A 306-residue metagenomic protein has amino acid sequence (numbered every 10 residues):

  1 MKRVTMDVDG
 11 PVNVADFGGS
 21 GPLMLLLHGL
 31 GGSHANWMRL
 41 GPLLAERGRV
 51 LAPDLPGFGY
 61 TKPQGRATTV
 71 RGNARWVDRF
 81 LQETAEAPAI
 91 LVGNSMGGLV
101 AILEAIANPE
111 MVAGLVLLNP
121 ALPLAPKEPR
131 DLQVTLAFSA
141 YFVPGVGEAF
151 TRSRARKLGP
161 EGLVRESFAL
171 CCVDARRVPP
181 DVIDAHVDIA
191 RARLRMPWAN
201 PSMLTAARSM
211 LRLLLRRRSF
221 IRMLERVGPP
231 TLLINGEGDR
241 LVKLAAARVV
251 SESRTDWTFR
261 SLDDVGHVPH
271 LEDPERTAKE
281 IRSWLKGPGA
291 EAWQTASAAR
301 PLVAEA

Functional and structural regions predicted by a protein language model:
M1-L26, A45-R49, A67, A74-P88 (+3 more regions): Alpha/beta-hydrolase fold catalytic core
G10, M38, A52-M96, I106-A107 (+2 more regions): Active-site loop/oxyanion-hole signature of alpha/beta-hydrolase fold enzymes
D16-K62: Conserved HGGG/HGGXW glycine-rich cap/lid loop of the alpha/beta-hydrolase fold
L115-R154: Flexible "cap/lid" loop of the alpha/beta hydrolase fold
S153-R226: Conserved alpha/beta-hydrolase catalytic His-Asp/Glu region
L213-L214, G238-V242: Acidic catalytic loop of the alpha/beta-hydrolase fold
V227, L233-N235: Short beta-strand/loop motif that positions the catalytic acidic residue of the alpha/beta-hydrolase fold
L241, V265-P274, A278: Catalytic histidine-centered segment of alpha/beta-hydrolase-like enzymes
